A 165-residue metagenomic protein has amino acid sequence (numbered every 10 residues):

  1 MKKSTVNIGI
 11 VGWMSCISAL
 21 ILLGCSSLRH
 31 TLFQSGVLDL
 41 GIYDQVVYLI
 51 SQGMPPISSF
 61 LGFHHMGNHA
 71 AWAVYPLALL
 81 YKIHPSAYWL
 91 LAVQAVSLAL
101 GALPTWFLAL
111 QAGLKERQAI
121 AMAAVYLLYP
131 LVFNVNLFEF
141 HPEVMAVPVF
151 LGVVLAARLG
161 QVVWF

Functional and structural regions predicted by a protein language model:
M1-G24, L110, E116: Start-transfer (signal-anchor) and selected internal transmembrane alpha helices of multi-pass inner/ER membrane
L20-G41: Helix-to-loop transition at the C-terminal end of transmembrane segments
G24, I42-H65, W72-A73: Extracytosolic helix-loop segments that constitute the early lumenal/periplasmic catalytic or substrate-binding loops
V74-A78, I83-L103, A123: Loop-to-helix entry region of an early transmembrane alpha helix in multi-pass inner-membrane enzymes
A92-G113, F133, G152-L155: Transmembrane-helix motifs of polytopic, lipid-linked glycan transferases
G113, M145, L151-F165: Membrane-interface transmembrane helices that cradle and orient dolichyl/undecaprenyl
A119-P130: Short helix- or helix-capping micro-motifs that position conserved polar/aromatic residues at function-defining sites
V135-E143: Short acidic/glycine- and proline-prone juxtamembrane loop motifs at membrane-interface regions of multi-pass membrane
